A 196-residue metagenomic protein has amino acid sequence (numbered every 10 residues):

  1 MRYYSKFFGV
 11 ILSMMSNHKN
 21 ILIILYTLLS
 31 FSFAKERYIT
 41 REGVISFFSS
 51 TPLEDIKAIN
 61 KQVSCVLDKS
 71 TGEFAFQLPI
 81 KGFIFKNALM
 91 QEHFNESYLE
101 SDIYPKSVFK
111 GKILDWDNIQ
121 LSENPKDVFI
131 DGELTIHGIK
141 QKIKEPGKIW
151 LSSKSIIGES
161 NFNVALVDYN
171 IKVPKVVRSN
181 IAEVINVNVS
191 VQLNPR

Functional and structural regions predicted by a protein language model:
R2-R37: Bacterial Sec-dependent N-terminal signal peptides
A34-R196: Low-complexity, acidic/polar, glycine-enriched regions of mature
